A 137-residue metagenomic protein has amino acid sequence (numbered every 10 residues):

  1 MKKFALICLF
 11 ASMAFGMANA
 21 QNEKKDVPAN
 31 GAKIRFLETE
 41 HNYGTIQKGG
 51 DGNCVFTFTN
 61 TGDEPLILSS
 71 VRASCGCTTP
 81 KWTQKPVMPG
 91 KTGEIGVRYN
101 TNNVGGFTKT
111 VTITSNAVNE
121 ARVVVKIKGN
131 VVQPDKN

Functional and structural regions predicted by a protein language model:
M1-E23: Bacterial Sec-dependent N-terminal signal peptides
A20-G50, V118-N137: Long, low-complexity ectodomains and other extracytoplasmic segments of secretory-pathway proteins
H41, K91-V97: Short strand-edge motifs at loop-to-beta-strand transitions and within beta-strands of extracellular beta-rich domains
G44, W82-V87, R98-Y99: Beta-strand-rich interaction surfaces with strong enrichment in secreted/lumenal proteins
K48-V55, N102-T110: Short, solvent-exposed loop/turn segments enriched in Ser/Thr/Gly
F58-G62: Asparagine-centered strand-capping/turn motif at beta-strand->loop junctions
D63-K91: Surface-exposed binding patches on compact interaction domains or structured appendages
N100, T114-V118: Beta-strand-rich extracellular modules
